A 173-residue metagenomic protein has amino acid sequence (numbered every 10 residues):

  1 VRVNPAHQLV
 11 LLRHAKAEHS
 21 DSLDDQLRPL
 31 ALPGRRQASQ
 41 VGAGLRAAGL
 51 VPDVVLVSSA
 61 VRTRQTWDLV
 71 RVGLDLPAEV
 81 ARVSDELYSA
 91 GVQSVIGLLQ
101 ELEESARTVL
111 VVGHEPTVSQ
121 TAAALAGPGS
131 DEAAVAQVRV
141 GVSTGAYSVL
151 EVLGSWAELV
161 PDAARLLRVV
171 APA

Functional and structural regions predicted by a protein language model:
R2-L87, G127-E132, V142: Active-site-proximal alpha-helix that buttresses catalytic centers in soluble enzyme cores
L9, T108-L110, Y147: Residue-level preference for the first positions of well-ordered beta-strands
S20-D21, T121, L159: Residues that scaffold the ATP/ADP-binding catalytic core of kinase and kinase-like folds
T66-V70, V95, T121-A122: Hydrophobic packing residues within well-ordered alpha-helices of enzyme cores
E86-E104: Short phosphate-binding loop-to-helix
Q100-V111, E158-A164: A polyampholytic, Gly/Pro-enriched intrinsically disordered region
A106-P128: A glycine-rich beta-strand to alpha-helix segment that forms a phosphate/ribose-binding loop at ligand/cofactor sites
A126-R165, A171-P172: Domain-level recognition of soluble alpha/beta enzyme cores, biased toward histidine phosphatases/phosphomutases
